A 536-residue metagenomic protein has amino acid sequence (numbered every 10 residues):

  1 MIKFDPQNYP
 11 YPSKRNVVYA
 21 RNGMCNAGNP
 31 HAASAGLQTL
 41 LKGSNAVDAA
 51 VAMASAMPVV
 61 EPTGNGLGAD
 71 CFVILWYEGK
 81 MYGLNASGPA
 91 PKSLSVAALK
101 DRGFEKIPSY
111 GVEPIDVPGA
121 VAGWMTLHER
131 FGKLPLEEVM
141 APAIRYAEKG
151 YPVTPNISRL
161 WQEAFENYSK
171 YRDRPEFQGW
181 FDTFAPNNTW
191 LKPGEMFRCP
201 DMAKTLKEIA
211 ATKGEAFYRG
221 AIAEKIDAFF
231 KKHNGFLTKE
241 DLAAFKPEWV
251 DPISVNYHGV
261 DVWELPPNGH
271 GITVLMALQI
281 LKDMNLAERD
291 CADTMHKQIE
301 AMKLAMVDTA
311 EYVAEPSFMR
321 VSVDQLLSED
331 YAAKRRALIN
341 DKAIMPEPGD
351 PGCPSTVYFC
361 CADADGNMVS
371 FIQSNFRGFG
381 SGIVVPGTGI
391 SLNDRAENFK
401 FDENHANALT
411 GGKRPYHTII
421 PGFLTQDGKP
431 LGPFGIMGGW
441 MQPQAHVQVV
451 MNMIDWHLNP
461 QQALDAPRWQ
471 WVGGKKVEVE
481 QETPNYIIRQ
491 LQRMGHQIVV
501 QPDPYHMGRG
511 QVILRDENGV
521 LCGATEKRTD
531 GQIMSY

Functional and structural regions predicted by a protein language model:
M1-S34, Q38, A46-K213, F217-R219 (+4 more regions): Noncatalytic scaffold domains of N-terminal-nucleophile
I2-D5, L286-N375, G387-T388, R395 (+1 more regions): Internal maturation/activation junctions in enzymes
M53-P58, G235-T238, I339-E347, K400-L409 (+1 more regions): Short Pro/Gly-enriched beta-strand edge/turn motifs at strand-loop
V59-W76, K80-G83, F236-T238, N367-G432 (+2 more regions): Active-site rim segments in enzyme catalytic domains, especially the processed small/beta chain of N-terminal
W249, C353-T356, H417-I419: Short, small/polar residue-rich loop motifs at catalytic or cofactor-binding pockets
E264-I272, L424-M441: Extended C-terminal regions of large enzymes
M295, D365, K413, H446 (+1 more regions): Extended C-terminal subregions enriched in glycine
